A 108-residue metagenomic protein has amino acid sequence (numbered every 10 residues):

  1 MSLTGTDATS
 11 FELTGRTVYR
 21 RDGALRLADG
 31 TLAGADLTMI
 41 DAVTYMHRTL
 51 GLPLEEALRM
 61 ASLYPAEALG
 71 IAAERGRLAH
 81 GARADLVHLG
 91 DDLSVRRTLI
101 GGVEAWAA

Functional and structural regions predicted by a protein language model:
S2-L89: His/Asp/Glu-enriched, well-ordered alpha-helical/loop segment that forms or immediately abuts the divalent-metal
D92-L99: Short, Lys/Arg- and Gly-enriched loop/turn segments at beta-strand edges
W106-A107: Mg2+-dependent phosphoryl-transfer enzymes with acidic/Ser/Thr/Gly-rich catalytic loops
